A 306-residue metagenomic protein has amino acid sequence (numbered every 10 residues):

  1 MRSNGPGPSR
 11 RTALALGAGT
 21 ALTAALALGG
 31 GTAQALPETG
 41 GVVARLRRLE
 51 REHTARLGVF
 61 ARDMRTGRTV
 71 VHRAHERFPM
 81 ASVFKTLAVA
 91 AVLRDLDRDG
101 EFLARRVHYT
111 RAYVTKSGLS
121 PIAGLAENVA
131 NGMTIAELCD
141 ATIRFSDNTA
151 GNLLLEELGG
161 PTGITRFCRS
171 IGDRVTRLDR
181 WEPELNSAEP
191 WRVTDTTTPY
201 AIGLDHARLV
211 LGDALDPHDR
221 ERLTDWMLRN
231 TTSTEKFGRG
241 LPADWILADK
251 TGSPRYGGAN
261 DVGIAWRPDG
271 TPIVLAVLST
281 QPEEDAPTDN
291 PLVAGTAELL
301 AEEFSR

Functional and structural regions predicted by a protein language model:
R2-L22, P37-L46, E157, D205-T234 (+2 more regions): Structured C-terminal helix/loop/strand segments within mature extracytoplasmic catalytic/sensor domains
L26-T32: C-terminal segment of classical bacterial N-terminal signal peptides
A33-P79, L300-E302: Beta-lactamase-like hydrolase cores
H53-R56, N131, N152-H206, V210-L211: Mid-domain, small-residue-enriched loop/turn segments at the edges of structured enzyme/sensor domains
T54-R56, R73-H75, V83, A104 (+3 more regions): Extracytoplasmic
R62-M64, R111, I143-S146, W181 (+2 more regions): Active-site-proximal beta-strand/loop segments in catalytic clefts of secreted hydrolases
G67, P79-T110, T142, L275: Active-site SXXK
V114-N152, P161: Conserved catalytic neighborhood of penicillin-recognizing serine enzymes
